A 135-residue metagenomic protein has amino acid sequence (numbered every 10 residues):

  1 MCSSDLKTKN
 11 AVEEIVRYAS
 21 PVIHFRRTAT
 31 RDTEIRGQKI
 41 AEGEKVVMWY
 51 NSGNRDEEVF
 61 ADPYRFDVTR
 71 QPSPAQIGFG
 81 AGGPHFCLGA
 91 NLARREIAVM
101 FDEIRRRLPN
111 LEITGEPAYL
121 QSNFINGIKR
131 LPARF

Functional and structural regions predicted by a protein language model:
M1-F135: Cytochrome P450
